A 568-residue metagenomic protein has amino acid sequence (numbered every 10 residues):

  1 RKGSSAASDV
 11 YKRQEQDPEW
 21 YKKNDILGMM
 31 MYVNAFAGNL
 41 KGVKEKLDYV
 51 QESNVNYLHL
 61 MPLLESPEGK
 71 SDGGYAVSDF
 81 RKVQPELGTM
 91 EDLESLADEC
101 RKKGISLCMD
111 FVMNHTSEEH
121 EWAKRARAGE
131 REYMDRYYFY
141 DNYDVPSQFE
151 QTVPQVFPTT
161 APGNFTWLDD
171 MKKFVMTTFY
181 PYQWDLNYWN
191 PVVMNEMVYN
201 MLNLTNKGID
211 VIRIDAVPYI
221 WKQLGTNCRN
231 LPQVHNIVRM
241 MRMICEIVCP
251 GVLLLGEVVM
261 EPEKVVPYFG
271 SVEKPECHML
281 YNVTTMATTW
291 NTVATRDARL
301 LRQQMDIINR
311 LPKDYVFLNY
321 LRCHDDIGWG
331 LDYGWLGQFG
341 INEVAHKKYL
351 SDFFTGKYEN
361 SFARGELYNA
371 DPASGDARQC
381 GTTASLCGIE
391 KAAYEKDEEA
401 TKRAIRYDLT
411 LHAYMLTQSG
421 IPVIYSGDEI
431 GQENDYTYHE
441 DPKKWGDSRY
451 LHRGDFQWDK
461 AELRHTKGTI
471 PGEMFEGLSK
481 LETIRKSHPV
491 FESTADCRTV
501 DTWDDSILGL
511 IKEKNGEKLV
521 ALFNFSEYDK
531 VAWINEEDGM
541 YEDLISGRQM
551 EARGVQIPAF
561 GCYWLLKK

Functional and structural regions predicted by a protein language model:
R1-K568: Active-site and adjacent substrate-binding regions of carbohydrate-active enzymes
